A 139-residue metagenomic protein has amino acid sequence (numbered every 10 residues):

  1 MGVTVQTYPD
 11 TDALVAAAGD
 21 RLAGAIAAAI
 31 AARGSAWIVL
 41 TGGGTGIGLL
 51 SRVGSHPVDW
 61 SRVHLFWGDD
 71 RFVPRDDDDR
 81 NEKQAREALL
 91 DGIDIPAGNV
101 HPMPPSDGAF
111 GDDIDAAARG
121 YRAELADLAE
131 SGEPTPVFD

Functional and structural regions predicted by a protein language model:
M1-I38, D115: N-terminal glycine-/serine-/threonine-rich phosphate-binding loop
Y8, T41-G42, G68: Acidic/polar N-terminal loop/beta-strand segments that form early-domain functional surfaces
T11-D12, G44, R71: Residues that cap or initiate secondary-structure elements
V15, G42-G46, D78, E82: Generic structural signal for well-ordered secondary structure
G19-I30, L50, G54-S55, R86-L90 (+1 more regions): Generic structural signal for well-ordered alpha-helical scaffold segments
A32-H56: Glycine-rich N-terminal segment of FAD-binding domains in flavoprotein oxidoreductases, spanning the beta-loop-helix
W60-D139: Ligand-binding beta-strand-loop-alpha-helix segment within the catalytic cores of soluble metabolic enzymes
